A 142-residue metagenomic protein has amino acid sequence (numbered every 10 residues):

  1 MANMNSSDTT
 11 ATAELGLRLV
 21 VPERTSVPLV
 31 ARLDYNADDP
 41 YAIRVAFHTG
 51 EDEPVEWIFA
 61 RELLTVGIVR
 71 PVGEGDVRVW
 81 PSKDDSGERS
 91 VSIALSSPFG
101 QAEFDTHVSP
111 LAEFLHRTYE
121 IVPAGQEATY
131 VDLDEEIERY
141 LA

Functional and structural regions predicted by a protein language model:
M1-A42: Charge-rich, low-complexity N-terminal segments
V20, D34, A46-H48, W80-S82 (+1 more regions): A structural detector for beta-sheet-dominated domains
E23, A37, E51-E53, D85 (+2 more regions): Residues that cap or initiate secondary-structure elements
S26-V72: Short, well-structured hydrophobic secondary-structure segments
R32-D34, R78, D105: Generic structural detector for well-ordered beta-strands
I43-V45, V91-L95, F104: Generic recognition of long tandem-repeat/solenoid scaffolds
V55-P98: Short, internal acidic amphipathic alpha-helical interface segments that mediate docking to partner proteins
S96-A142: Mixed-charge, glycine-accented linear interaction segment located at domain edges/termini
